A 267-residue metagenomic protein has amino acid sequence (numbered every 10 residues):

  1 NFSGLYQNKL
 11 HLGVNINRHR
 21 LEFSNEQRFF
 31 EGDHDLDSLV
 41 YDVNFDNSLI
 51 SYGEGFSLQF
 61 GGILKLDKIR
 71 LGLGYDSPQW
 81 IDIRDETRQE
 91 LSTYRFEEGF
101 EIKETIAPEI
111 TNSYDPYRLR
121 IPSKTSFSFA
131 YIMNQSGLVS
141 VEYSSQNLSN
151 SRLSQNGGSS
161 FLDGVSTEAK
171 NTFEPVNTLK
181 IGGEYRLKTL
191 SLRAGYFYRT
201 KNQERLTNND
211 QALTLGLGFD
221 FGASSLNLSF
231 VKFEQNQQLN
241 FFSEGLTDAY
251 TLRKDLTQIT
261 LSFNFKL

Functional and structural regions predicted by a protein language model:
N1-L267: Outer-membrane beta-barrel porins/channels
